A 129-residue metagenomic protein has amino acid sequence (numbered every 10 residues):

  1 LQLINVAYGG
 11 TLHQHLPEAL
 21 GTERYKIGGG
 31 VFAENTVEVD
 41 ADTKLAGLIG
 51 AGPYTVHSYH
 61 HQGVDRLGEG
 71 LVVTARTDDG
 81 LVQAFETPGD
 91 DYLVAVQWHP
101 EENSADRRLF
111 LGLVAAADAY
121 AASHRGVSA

Functional and structural regions predicted by a protein language model:
L1-T11: Catalytic nucleophile loop
Q14: Class I SAM-dependent methyltransferase SAM-binding "motif I" and its flanking Rossmann-like core
P17-A129: Amide-donor transfer/coupling interface in amidating biosynthetic enzymes
